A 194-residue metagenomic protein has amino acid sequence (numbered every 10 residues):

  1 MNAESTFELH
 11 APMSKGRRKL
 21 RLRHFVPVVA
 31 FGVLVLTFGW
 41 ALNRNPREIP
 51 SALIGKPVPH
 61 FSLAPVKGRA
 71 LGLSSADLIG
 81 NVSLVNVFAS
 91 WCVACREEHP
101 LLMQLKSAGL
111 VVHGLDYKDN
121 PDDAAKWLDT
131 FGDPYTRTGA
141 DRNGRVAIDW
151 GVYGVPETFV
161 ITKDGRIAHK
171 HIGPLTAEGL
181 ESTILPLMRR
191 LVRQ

Functional and structural regions predicted by a protein language model:
M1-A64, Q194: N-terminal targeting signals for export/organelle localization
R23-H24, R96-E97, V152: Hydrophobic alpha-helical transmembrane segments of integral membrane proteins, especially lipid-exposed positions
N43-N45, A64-L71, T138-D141: Short gly/ser/thr-rich secondary-structure transition/capping motifs
F61-L84: A short beta-strand-turn-helix
N81-S83, V87-W91, G154: Short pre-active-site segment immediately N-terminal to redox-active cysteine/selenocysteine motifs in thiol-based
L84-N86, G114, V160: Hydrophobic beta-strand core positions in alpha/beta domains
R96-G132, R142-I148: Structural microenvironment flanking redox-active thiols in thiol-disulfide oxidoreductases
D129-P134, D141-V192: Thiol/disulfide oxidoreductase modules built on the thioredoxin-like
